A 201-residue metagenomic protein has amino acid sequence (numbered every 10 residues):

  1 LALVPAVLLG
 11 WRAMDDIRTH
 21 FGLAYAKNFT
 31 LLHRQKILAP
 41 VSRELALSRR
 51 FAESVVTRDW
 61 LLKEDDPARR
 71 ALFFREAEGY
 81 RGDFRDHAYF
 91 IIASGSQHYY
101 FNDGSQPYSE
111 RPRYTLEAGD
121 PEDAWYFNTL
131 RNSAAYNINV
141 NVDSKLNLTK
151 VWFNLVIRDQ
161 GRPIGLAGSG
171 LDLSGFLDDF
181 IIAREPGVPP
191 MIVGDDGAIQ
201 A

Functional and structural regions predicted by a protein language model:
L1-H20: Extreme N-terminal signal-anchor transmembrane helix of membrane signaling/transducer proteins, especially in bacteria
A24-L31, A39-A134: Extracytoplasmic/periplasmic sensory segments of membrane signal-transduction proteins
A71-R85, L166-A201: Solvent-exposed, extracytoplasmic
I92-A93, I157-R158, V193: Hydrophobic alpha-helical segments, especially N-terminal targeting/anchoring helices
Q97-Y99, P163, A198-I199: Hydrophobic "anchor" residues
I138-V140, N154, G170: Sensory input modules used in signal transduction, predominantly PAS/LOV/GAF but also related non-catalytic regulatory
D143, I157-Q160: Sensor-regulatory modules in signal-transduction proteins
L146-V156: A short beta-strand signature within small-molecule sensing/ligand-binding domains used in signal transduction
